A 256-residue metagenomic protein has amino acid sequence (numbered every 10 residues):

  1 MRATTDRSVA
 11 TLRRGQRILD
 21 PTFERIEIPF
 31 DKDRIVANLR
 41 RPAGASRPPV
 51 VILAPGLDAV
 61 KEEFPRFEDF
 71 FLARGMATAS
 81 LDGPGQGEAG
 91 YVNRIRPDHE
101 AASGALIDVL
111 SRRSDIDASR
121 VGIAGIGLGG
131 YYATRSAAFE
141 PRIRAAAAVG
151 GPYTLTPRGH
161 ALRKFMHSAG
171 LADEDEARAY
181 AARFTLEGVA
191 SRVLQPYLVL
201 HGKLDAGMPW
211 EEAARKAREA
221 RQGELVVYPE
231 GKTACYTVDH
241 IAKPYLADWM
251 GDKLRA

Functional and structural regions predicted by a protein language model:
A3-S46: N-terminal cap/lid segment of alpha/beta-hydrolase-fold proteins
E63, N93-I116, R135: Alpha/beta-hydrolase active-site loop
S114-G127: Alpha/beta-hydrolase fold nucleophile elbow
Y132-A179, Q195: Hydrolase active-site cap/lid region
V193-L194, V199-H201, D205: Short beta-strand/loop motif that positions the catalytic acidic residue of the alpha/beta-hydrolase fold
A206-E212: Conserved alpha/beta-hydrolase "acid-adjacent" motif
A217-A234: Catalytic histidine neighborhood in serine/cysteine hydrolases with alpha/beta-hydrolase-type architecture
G231-K243: Catalytic histidine-centered segment of alpha/beta-hydrolase-like enzymes
